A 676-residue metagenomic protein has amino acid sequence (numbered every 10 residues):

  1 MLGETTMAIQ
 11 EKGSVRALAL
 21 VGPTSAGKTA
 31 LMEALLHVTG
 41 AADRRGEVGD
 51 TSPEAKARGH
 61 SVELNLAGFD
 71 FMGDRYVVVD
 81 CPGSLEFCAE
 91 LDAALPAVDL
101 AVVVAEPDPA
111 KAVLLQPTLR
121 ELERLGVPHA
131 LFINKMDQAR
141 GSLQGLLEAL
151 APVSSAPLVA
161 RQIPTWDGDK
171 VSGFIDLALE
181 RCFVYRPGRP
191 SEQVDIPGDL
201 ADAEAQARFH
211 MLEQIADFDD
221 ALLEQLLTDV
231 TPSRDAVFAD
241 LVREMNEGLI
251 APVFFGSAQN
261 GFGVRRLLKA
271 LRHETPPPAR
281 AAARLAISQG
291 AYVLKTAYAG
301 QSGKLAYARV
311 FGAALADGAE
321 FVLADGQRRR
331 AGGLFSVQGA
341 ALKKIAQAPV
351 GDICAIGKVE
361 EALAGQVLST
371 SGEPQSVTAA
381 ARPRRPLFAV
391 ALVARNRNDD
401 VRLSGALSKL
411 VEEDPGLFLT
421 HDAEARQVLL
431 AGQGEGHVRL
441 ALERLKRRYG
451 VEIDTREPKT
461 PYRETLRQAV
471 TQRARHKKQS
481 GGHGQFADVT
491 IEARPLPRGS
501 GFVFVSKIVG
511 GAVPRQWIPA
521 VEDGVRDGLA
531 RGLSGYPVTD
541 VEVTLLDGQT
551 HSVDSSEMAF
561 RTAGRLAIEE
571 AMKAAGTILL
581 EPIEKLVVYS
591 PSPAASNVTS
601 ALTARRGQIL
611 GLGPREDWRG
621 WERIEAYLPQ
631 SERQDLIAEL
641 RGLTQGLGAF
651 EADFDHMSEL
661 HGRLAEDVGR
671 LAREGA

Functional and structural regions predicted by a protein language model:
L2-A676: Structural and coupling elements of P-loop NTPases
